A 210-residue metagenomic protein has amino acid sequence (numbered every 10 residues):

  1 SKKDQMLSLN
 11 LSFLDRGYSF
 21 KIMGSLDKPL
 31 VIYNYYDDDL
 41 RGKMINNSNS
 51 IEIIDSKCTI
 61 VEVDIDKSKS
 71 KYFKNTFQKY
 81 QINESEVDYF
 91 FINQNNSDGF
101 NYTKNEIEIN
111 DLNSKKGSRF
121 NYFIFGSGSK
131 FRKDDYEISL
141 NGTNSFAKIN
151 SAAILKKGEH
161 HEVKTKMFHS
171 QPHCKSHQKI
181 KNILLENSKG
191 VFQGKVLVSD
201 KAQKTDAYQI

Functional and structural regions predicted by a protein language model:
K2-I210: Conserved beta-strand/loop scaffold segments within soluble protein domains that form the structured core and edges
